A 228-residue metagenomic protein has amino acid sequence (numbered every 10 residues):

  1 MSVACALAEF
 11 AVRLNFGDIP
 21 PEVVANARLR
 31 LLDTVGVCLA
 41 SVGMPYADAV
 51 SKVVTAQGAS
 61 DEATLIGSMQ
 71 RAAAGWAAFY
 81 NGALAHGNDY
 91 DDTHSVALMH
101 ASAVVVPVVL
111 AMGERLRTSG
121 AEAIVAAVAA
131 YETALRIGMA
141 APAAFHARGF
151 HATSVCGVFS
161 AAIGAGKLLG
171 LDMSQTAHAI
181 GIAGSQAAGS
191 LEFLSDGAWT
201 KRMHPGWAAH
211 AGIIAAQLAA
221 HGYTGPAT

Functional and structural regions predicted by a protein language model:
M1-T228: N-terminal core-entry segment
